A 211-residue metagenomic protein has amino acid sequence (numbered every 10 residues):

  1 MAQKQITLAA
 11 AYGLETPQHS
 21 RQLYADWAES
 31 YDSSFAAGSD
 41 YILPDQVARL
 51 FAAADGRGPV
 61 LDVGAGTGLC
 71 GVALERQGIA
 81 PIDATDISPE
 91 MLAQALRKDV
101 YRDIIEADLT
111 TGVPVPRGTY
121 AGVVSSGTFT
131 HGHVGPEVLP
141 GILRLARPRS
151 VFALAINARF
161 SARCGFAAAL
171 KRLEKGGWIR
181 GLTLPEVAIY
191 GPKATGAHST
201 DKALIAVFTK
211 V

Functional and structural regions predicted by a protein language model:
M1-E29: N-terminal, positively charged/glycine-rich alpha-helical extensions of SAM-dependent methyltransferases
D32-A48: Conserved SAM-binding loop and adjacent beta-strand
L61-V113: Class I SAM-dependent methyltransferase SAM/SAH-binding core
P114-V123: A short acidic, Gly/Pro-enriched loop at the edge of an enzyme's catalytic core that lines a small-molecule cofactor
S126-G127, A155: Residues lining the SAM
E137-P148: A short glycine-rich, Lys/Arg-flanked "PGG" loop and its adjoining helix->strand segment in the class I
R149-A158: Conserved beta-strand signature within the Rossmann-like core of class I S-adenosyl-L-methionine
W178-V211: Class I S-adenosyl-L-methionine
